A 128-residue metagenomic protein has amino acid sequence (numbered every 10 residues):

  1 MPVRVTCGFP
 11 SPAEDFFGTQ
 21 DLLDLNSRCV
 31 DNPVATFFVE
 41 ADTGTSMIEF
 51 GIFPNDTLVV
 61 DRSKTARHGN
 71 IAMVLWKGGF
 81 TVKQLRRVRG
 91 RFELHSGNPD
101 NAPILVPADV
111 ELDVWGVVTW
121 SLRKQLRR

Functional and structural regions predicted by a protein language model:
M1-E49, T65, G79-F80, R87-R91 (+4 more regions): Short, positionally conserved secondary-structure boundary motifs
N55-D56, N70: Structural motif
V59-V60, M73: Hydrophobic beta-strand signal
V60-A66: Short acidic low-complexity segments
A66-M73, T81-V82: Short, Lys/Arg- and Gly-enriched loop/turn segments at beta-strand edges
R91-N98: Short, solvent-exposed secondary-structure boundary/capping segments
